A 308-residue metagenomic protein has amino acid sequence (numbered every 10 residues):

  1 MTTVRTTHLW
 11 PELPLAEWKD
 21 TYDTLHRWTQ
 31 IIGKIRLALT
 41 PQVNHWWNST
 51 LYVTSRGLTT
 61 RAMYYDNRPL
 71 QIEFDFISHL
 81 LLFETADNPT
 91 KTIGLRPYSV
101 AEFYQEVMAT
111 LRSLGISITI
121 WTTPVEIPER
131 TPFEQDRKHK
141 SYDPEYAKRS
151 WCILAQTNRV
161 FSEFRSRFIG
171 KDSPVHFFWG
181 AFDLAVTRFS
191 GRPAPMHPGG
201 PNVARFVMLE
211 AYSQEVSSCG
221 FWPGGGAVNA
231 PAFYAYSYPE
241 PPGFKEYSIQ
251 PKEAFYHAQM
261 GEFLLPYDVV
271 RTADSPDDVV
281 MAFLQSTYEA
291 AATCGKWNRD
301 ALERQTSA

Functional and structural regions predicted by a protein language model:
M1-T3, F255-A308: TerminUS-proximal long segments
T3-P69, G295: N-terminal ordered "arm"
L9, H79-T92, V125-E145, P231-F233 (+1 more regions): Glycine-rich, often proline-containing surface loops adjacent to acidic residues and nearby aromatics that form
L13-A16, D20, K91-S99, K138-C152 (+3 more regions): Conserved aromatic-histidine-acidic binding/catalytic patches
L51-E129: Long, hydrophobic/aromatic-enriched structural stretches that serve as scaffold segments
A62-Y64, K245-Q250, S275-V279: Short conserved micro-motifs at the rims of enzyme active sites and ligand-binding pockets
Q135-W222: Aromatic/basic-lined ligand-recognition segments that form π-stacking hydrophobic pockets flanked by Lys/Arg to engage
L209, Q214-L264: Low-complexity, glycine/alanine/valine/leucine- and proline-rich hydrophobic stretches
